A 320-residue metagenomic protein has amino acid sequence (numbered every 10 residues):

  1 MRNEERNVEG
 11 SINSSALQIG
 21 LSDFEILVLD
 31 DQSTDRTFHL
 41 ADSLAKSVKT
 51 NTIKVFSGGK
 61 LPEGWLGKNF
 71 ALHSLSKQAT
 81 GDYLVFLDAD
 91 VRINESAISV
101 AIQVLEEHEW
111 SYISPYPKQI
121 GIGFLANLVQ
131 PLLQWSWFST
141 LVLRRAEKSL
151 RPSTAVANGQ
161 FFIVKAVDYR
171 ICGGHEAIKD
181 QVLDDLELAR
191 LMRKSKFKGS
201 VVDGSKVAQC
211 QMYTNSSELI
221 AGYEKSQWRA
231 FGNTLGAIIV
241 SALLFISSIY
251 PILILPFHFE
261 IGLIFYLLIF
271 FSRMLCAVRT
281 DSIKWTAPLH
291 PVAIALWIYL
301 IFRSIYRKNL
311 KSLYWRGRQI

Functional and structural regions predicted by a protein language model:
N13-D23: Short, acidic, metal-binding catalytic loop of nucleotide-sugar glycosyltransferases
D30-L40, K60: A conserved acidic beta->alpha catalytic loop
R36, A89-V104: Acidic donor-binding/catalytic loop of UDP-sugar-dependent glycosyltransferases, especially processive GT2
V55-S74, V100-I163, V167-I171, T286-W297 (+1 more regions): Long helical/loop segments within the catalytic core of UDP-sugar-dependent glycosyltransferases, especially the large
T80-Y83: Short acidic donor-binding loop at the edge of a beta-strand
L105-H108, Y112-W137, V167-R170, H175-A237: Catalytic donor/gating beta->alpha subdomain of glycosyltransferases that bind UDP-sugars
L244-S312: Membrane-embedded multi-pass helical conduit in multi-pass membrane proteins, especially envelope-biosynthetic
